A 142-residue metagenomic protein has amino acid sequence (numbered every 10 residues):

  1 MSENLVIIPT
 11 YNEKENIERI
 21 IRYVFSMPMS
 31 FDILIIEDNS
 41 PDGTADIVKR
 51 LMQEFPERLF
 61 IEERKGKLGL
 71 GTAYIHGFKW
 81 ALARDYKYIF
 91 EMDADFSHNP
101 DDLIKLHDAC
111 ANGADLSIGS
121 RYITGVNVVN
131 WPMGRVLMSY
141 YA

Functional and structural regions predicted by a protein language model:
S2-N4, F25-I35, G43, R58-L59: Short loop->beta transition adjacent to catalytic acidic/histidine clusters or analogous donor-positioning motifs
I8, S30-S40, E62-E63, M92: Short beta-strand/loop segment that forms part of the nucleotide-sugar
E13-N16, S40, N99: Donor nucleotide-sugar binding loop of glycosyltransferases
E13-S26: Short, well-formed alpha-helical segments that are part of the catalytic scaffolds of diverse glycosyltransferases
V24, G77, D95: Residue-level signature of catalytic and energy-coupling elements of molecular machines, predominantly ATP/GTP-dependent
E37-D46, F96: A conserved acidic beta->alpha catalytic loop
R64-A83, P100-A142: Acceptor/aglycone-binding surface of glycosyltransferases and processive sugar-polymer synthases
Y86-S97: Short beta-strand-to-loop acidic/aromatic patch adjacent to the donor-nucleotide binding site
